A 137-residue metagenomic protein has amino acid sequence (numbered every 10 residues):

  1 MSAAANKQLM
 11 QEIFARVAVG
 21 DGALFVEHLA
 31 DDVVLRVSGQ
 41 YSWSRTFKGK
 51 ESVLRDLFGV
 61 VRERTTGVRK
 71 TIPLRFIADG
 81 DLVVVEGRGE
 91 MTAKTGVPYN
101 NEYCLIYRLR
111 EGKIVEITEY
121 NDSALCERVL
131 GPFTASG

Functional and structural regions predicted by a protein language model:
M1-A5, L9, F58-G137: A beta-strand edge to alpha-helix "cap/lid" segment located at domain peripheries
S2-D32: Short acidic-aromatic low-complexity motifs
E12-A15, W43, E116: Short, flexible active-site loop motifs that bind/organize anionic cofactors or intermediates
A30-D79: A solvent-exposed, acidic/Ser-Thr-rich amphipathic alpha-helical stretch
